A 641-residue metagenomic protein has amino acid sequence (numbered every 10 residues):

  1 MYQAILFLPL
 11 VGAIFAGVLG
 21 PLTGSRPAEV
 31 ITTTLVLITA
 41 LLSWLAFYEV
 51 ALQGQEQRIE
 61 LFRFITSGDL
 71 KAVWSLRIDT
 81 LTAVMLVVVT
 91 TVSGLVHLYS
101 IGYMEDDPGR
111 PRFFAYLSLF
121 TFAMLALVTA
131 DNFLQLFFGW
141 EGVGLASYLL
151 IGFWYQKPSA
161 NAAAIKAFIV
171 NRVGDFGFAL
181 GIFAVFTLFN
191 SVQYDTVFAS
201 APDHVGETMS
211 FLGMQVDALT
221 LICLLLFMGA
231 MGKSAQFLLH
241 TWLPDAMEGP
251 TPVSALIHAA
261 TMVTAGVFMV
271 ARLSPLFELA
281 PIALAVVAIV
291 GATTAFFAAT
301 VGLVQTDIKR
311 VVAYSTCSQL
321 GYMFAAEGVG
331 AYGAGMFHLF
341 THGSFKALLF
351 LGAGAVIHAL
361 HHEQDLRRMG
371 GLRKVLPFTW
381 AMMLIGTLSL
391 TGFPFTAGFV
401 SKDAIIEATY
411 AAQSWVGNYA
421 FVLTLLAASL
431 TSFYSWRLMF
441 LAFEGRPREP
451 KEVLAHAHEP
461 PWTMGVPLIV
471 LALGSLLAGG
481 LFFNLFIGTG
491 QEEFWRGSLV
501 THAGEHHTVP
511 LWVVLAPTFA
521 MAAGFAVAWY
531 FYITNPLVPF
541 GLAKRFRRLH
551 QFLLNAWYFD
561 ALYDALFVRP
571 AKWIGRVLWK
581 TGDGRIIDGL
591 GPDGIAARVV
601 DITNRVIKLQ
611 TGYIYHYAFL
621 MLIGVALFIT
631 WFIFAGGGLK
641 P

Functional and structural regions predicted by a protein language model:
M1, F15, L19-A115, L188-V216 (+4 more regions): Transmembrane helix-loop-helix hairpins at membrane boundaries of multipass inner-membrane proteins
M1-F7, T23-T34, L70-V88, A126-G139 (+7 more regions): Membrane-entry segments of alpha-helical transmembrane domains in multi-pass membrane proteins
Y2-P9, T32-L42, T82-V89, F113 (+12 more regions): Hydrophobic alpha-helical transmembrane segments of polytopic
L6-P21, G94-L95, M231, A235 (+1 more regions): N-terminal signal-anchor/start-transfer transmembrane helix
L35-A51, G174-T187, M383-T391, P467-F486 (+3 more regions): Hydrophobic alpha-helical membrane-insertion segments
E56-K71, Q193-L212, S401-A412, N484-V509 (+1 more regions): Membrane-interfacial helical/loop segments at transmembrane boundaries in membrane proteins
D69, N484-A516, Y530-P641: Aromatic-capped, Gly/Pro-kinked transmembrane alpha-helices
L95-G139, L145-E459, G474, G480: Hydrophobic transmembrane alpha-helices and their helix-loop junctions in integral membrane proteins
